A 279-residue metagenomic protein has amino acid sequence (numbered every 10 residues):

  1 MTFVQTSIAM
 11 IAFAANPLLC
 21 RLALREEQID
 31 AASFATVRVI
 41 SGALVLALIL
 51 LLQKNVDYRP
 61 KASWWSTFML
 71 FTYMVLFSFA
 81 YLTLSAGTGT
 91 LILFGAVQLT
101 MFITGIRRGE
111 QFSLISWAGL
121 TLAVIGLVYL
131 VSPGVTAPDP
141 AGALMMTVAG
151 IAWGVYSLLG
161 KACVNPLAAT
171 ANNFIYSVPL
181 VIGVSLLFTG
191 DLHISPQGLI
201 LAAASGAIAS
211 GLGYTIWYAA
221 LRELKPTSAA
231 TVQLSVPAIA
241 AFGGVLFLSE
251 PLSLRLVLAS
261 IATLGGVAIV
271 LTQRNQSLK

Functional and structural regions predicted by a protein language model:
M1-F3, E27-T36, D57-K61, S132-A152 (+2 more regions): Juxtamembrane helix-entry segments on the extracytoplasmic side of multipass membrane proteins
M1-T36, F68, V75-L76, I125 (+2 more regions): Glycine-/small-residue-enriched transmembrane alpha-helix faces in small-molecule transporters and effluxers
M10, C20, L46, T100-F102 (+2 more regions): Transmembrane alpha-helical segments that form core, pore/gating elements of small-molecule transporters/exporters
E27-T72, V97-M101, A152-Y156, N173-F188 (+1 more regions): Transmembrane alpha-helices of multi-pass small-molecule transport proteins
V45, L50-Q53, F79, L93-A118 (+2 more regions): C-terminal transmembrane-helix exit sites in multi-pass transporters
L46, L70, F112-S132, P179-V181 (+2 more regions): Hydrophobic transmembrane alpha-helices of multi-pass small-molecule transport proteins
Q53-F94, F102, L122-I125, Y129 (+1 more regions): Specific transmembrane alpha-helical segments of multi-pass solute transporters/efflux pumps, especially DMT/EamA
L91-A96, G160-V178, S210-L246: Helix-helix packing/entry segments at the starts of transmembrane helices
